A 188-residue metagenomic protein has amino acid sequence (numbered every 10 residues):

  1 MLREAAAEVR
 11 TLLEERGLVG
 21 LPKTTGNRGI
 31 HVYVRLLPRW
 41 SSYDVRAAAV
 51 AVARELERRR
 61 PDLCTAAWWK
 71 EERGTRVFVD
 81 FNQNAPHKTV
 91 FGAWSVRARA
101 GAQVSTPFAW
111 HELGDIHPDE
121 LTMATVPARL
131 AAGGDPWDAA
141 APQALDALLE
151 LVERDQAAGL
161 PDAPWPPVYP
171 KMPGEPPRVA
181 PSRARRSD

Functional and structural regions predicted by a protein language model:
M1-R28, R35-V45, D188: Signature for HUH/AEP ssDNA processing cores
E8, Y43-D188: C-terminal accessory nucleic-acid interaction domains of nucleic acid-metabolism proteins
R28-G29, V52: Short amphipathic alpha-helical segments, especially helix-boundary/capping motifs
G29-I30, R73: Short secondary-structure capping/turn micro-motifs that flank functional sites
H31-L37, F78-F81: A short beta-strand motif that forms the metal-chelation/ATP-contact edge of phosphoryl-transfer active sites
